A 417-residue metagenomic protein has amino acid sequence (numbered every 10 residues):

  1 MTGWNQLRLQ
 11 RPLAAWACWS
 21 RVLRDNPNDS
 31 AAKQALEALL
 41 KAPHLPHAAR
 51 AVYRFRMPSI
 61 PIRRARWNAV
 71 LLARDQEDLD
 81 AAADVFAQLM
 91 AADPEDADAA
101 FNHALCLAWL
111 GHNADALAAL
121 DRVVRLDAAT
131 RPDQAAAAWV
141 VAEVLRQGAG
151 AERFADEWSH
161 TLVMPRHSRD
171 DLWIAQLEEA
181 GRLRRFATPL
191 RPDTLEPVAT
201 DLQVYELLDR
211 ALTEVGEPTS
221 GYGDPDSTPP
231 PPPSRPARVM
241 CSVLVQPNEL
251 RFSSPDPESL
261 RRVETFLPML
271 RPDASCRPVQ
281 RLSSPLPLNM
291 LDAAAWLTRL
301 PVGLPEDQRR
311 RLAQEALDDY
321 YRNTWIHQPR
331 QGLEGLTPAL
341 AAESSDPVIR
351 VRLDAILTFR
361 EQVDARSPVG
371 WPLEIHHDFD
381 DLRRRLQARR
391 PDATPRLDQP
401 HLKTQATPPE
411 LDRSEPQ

Functional and structural regions predicted by a protein language model:
M1, A35, R64-N68, N102 (+1 more regions): "A position-specific structural signal for the A-helix of alpha-solenoid helical repeats
A31-A32, A99, D133: TPR alpha-solenoid repeat register
E143-S234: Short Lys/Arg-enriched alpha/beta "domain-start" segment
